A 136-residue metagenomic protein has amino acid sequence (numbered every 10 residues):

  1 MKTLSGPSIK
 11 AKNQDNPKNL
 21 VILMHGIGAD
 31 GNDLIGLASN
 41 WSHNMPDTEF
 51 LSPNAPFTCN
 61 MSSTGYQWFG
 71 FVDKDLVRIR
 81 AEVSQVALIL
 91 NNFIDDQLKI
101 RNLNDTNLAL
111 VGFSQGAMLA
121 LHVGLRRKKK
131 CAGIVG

Functional and structural regions predicted by a protein language model:
K2-L103, N107: Serine-hydrolase catalytic machinery in alpha/beta-hydrolase-like enzymes
L23, G112, G136: Conserved SAM-binding loop
G36, H122-R126: Active-site signature of alpha/beta-hydrolase-fold catalytic machinery across serine- and Asp/Cys-nucleophile hydrolases
S42-H43, L125-K128: Short, surface-exposed basic-aromatic patches at helix termini and helix-loop junctions that form
E49, K129-G136: A conserved short beta-strand
V111-G116, A120: Gly/Ala-rich beta-loop-alpha elbow adjacent to hydrolase catalytic centers
